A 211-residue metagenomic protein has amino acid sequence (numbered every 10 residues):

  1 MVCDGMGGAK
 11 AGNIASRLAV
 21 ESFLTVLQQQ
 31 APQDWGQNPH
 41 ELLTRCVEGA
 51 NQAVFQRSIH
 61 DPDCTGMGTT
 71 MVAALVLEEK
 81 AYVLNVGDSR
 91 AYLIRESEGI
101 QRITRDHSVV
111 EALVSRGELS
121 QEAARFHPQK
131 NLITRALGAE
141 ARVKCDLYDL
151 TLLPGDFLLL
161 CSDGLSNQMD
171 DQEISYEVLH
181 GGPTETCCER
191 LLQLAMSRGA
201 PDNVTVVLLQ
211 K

Functional and structural regions predicted by a protein language model:
M1-K211: PP2C/PPM-type serine/threonine phosphatase catalytic domain
